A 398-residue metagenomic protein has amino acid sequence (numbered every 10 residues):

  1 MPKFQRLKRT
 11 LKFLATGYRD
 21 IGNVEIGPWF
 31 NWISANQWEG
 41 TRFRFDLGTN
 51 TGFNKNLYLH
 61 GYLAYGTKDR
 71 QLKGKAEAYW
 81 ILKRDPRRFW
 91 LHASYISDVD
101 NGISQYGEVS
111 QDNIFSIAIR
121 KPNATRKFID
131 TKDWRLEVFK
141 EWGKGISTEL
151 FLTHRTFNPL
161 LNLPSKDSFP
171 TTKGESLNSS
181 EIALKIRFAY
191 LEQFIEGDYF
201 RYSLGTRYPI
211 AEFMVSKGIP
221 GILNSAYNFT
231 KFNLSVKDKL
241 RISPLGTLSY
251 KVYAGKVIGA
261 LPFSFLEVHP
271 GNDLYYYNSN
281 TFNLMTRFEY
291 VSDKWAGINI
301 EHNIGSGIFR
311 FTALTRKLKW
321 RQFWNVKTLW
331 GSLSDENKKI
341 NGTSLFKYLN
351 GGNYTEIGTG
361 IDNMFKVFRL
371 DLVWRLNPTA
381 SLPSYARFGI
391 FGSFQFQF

Functional and structural regions predicted by a protein language model:
M1-F398: Exposed, low-structure sequence patches enriched in small/polar residues
